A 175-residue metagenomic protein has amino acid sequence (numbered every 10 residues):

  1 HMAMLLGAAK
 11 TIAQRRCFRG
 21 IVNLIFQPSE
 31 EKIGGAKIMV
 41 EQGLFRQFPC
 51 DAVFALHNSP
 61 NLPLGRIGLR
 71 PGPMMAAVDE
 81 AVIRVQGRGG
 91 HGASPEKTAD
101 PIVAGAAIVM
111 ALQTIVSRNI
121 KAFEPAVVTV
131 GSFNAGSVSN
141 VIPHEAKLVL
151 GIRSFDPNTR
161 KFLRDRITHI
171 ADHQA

Functional and structural regions predicted by a protein language model:
M2-L6, I12, R16-H144: Histidine/acidic-residue-rich, glycine-tolerant segments that coordinate divalent metal ions
G7, A104-A107, F162-I170: A non-catalytic, amphipathic alpha-helix used as a structural packing/dimerization or gating element in enzyme scaffolds
I115-V116, T168-A175: A common structural junction motif
S139-D165: A conserved active-site cap/scaffold subdomain adjacent to cofactor or substrate pockets
